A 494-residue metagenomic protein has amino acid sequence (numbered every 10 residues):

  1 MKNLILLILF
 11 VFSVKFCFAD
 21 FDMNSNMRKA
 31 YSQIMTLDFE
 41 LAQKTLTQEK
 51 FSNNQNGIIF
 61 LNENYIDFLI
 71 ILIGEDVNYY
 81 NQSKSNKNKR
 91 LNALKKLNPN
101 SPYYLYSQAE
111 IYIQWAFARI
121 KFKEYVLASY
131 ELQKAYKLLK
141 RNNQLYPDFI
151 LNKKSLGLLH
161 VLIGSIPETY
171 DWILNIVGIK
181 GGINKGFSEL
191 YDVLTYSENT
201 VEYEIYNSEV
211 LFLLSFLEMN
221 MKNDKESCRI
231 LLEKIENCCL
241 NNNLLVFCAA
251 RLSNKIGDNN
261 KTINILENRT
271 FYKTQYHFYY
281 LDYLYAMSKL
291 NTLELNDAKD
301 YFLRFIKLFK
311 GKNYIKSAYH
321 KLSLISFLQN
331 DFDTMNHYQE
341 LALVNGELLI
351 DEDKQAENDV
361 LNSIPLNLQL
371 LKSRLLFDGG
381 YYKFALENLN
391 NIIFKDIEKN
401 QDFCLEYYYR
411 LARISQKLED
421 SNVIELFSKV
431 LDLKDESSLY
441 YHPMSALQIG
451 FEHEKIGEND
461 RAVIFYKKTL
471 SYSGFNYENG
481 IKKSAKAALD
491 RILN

Functional and structural regions predicted by a protein language model:
D20, T47-N54, N98-P99, Q144-L145 (+10 more regions): Solenoid-like repeat scaffolds
D20-N26, F149-I150, E168, Y203-F212 (+8 more regions): Generic helix N-cap/helix-start motif at coil->alpha-helix transitions
F21-M23, Q33, L37-L46, E63-L214 (+3 more regions): Short coil/linker segments at helix-helix boundaries
R28, N62, I66-L69, S107 (+12 more regions): "A position-specific structural signal for the A-helix of alpha-solenoid helical repeats
L37, K123, K222-N223, G257 (+5 more regions): Residue-level detector of the short coil/turn that links helix A to helix B within each tetratricopeptide repeat
T45-Q48, Y79-K96, L127-K140, D171 (+8 more regions): Alpha-helical repeat scaffolds
S208-S215, M219-N220, A250, N254-K255 (+2 more regions): Alpha-helical adaptor scaffolds
